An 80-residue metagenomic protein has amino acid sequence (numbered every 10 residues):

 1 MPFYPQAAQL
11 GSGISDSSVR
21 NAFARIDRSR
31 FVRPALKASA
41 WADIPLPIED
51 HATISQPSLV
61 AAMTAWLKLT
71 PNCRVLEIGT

Functional and structural regions predicted by a protein language model:
M1-I78: Class I SAM-dependent transferase core
